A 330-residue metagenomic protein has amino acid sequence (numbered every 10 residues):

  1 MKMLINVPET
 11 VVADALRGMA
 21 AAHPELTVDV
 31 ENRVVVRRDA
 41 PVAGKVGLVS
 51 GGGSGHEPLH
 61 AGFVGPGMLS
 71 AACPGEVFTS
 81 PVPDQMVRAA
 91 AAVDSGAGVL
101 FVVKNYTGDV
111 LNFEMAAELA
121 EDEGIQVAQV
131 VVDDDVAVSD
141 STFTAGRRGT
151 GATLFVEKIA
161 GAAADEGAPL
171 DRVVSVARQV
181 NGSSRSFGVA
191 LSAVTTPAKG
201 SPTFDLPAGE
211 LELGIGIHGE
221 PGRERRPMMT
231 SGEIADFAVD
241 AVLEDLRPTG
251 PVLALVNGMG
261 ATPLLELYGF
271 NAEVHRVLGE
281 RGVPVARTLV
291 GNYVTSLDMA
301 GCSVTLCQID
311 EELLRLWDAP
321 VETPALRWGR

Functional and structural regions predicted by a protein language model:
M1-L48, K199, G301, D310-R330: N-terminal amphipathic/basic leader segments beginning at the initiator methionine
K2, V46-G53, L69-A72, G98-T107 (+4 more regions): Short glycine-rich or small-residue beta-strand-to-loop segments that form or flank ligand, phosphate, metal/Fe-S
H56, G65-G96, L243: Glycine-rich oxoanion-binding loops at beta->alpha junctions
A72-V77, E121-F143, E280-P284: Short, acidic/small-residue loops that bind anionic groups at enzyme active sites
V110-G124, F143, E266-A272: Short Gly/Thr/Asp-enriched flexible loops that form oxyanion-binding sites at enzyme active sites
V131-R172, V176-R185: Short alpha-helices
E166-G269, R276: Mixed-charge interfacial surface used for oligomerization/domain docking and macromolecular partner engagement
A241, D245-R330: C-terminal non-catalytic interaction/assembly regions of soluble proteins
